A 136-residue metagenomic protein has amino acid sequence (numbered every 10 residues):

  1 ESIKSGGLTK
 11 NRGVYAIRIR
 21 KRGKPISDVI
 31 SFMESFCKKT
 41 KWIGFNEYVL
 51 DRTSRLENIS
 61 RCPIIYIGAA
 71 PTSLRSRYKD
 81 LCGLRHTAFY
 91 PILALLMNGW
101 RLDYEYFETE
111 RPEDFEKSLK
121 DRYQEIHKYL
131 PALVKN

Functional and structural regions predicted by a protein language model:
E1-R75, E105-R122, N136: GIY-YIG nuclease catalytic motif and its immediate N-terminal context
R75-G83: Short active-site loop/helix that positions an aromatic residue
L84-N136: C-terminal or late-domain output modules
